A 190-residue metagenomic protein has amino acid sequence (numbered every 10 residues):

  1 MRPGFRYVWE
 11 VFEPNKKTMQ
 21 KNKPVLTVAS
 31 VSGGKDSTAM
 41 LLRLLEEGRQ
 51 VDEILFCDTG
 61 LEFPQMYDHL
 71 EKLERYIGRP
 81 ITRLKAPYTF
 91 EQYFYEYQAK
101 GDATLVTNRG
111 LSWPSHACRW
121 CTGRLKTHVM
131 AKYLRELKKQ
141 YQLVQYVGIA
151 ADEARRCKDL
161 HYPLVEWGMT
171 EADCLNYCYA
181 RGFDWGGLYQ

Functional and structural regions predicted by a protein language model:
R2-Q190: Nucleotide-activated chemistry modules centered on ATP-dependent adenylation/adenylyltransferase
